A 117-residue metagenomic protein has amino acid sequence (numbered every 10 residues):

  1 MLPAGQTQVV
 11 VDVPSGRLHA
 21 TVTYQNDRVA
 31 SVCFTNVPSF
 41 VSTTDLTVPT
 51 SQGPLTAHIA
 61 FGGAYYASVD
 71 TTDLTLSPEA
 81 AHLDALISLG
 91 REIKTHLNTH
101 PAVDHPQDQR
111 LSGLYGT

Functional and structural regions predicted by a protein language model:
M1-T117: Active-site proximal loop and beta-alpha junction motif in alpha/beta enzyme cores
